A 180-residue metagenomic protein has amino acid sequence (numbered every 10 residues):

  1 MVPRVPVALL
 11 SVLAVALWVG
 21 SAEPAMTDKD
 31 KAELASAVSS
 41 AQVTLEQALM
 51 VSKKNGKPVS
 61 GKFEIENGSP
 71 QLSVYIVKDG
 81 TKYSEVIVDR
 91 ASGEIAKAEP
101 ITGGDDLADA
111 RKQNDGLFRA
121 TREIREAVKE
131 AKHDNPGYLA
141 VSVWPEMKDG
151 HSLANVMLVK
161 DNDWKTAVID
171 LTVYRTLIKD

Functional and structural regions predicted by a protein language model:
V2-V12, W18-D180: Long, terminal "pre-/pro-" and other extracytoplasmic accessory regions that lie outside the mature folded/catalytic
